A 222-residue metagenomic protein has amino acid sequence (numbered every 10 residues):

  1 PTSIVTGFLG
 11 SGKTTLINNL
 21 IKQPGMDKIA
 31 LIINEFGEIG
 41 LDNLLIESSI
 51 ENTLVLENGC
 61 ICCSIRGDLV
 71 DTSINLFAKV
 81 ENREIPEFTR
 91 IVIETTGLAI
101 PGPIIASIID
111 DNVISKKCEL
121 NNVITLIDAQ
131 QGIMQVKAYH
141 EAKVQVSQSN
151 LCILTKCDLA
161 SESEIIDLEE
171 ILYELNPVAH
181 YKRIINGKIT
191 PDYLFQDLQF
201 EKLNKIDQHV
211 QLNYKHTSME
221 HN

Functional and structural regions predicted by a protein language model:
T2-T6, S11, T15-Q135: Nucleotide-state-sensitive switch-loop elements of NTP-binding domains
T72, L76, P103-S107, Q145-Q148 (+1 more regions): Alpha-helical scaffold elements adjacent to nucleotide-binding pockets in ATP/GTP-utilizing enzyme cores
D111-C118, K143, E169-A179: A short alpha->loop->secondary-structure connector
I124, N150-L154: Structural signature of the urease/amidohydrolase superfamily beta/alpha-barrel
A129, I133-Q148: Flexible active-site lid/hinge loop adjacent to a nucleotide/diphosphate and Mg2+-phosphate binding pocket
G132, D158-L159: Short histidine/acidic/glycine/proline-rich micro-motifs that form metal- and phosphate-coordinating active-site loops
Q148-L151, L159-N222: C-terminal accessory "lid"/substrate-recognition subdomains
